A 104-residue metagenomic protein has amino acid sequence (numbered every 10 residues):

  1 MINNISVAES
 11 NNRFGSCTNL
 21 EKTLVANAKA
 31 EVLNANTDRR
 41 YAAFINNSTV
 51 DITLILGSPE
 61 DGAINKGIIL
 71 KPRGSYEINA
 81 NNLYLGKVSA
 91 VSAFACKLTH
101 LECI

Functional and structural regions predicted by a protein language model:
M1-L20, F94-I104: Short, intrinsically disordered N-terminal pre-domain segments
T18-T37: Surface-exposed ligand/attachment interfaces on beta-rich extracellular proteins
N34, K71-L85: Beta-sandwich interaction modules
T37-R39, N46-D51, A93-F94: Short proline/glycine-enriched turn/loop motifs at strand-loop junctions of beta-rich domains
R40-A42, A80-C96: Noncatalytic modules at the cell exterior or secretory-pathway interfaces, chiefly beta-strand-rich lectin/adhesion
F44, I52-L54, L70, V88-A90 (+1 more regions): Hydrophobic beta-strand residues in large extracellular and virion-surface proteins
I45-K66: Short, surface-exposed beta-strand/strand-loop-strand elements in extracellular ectodomains
